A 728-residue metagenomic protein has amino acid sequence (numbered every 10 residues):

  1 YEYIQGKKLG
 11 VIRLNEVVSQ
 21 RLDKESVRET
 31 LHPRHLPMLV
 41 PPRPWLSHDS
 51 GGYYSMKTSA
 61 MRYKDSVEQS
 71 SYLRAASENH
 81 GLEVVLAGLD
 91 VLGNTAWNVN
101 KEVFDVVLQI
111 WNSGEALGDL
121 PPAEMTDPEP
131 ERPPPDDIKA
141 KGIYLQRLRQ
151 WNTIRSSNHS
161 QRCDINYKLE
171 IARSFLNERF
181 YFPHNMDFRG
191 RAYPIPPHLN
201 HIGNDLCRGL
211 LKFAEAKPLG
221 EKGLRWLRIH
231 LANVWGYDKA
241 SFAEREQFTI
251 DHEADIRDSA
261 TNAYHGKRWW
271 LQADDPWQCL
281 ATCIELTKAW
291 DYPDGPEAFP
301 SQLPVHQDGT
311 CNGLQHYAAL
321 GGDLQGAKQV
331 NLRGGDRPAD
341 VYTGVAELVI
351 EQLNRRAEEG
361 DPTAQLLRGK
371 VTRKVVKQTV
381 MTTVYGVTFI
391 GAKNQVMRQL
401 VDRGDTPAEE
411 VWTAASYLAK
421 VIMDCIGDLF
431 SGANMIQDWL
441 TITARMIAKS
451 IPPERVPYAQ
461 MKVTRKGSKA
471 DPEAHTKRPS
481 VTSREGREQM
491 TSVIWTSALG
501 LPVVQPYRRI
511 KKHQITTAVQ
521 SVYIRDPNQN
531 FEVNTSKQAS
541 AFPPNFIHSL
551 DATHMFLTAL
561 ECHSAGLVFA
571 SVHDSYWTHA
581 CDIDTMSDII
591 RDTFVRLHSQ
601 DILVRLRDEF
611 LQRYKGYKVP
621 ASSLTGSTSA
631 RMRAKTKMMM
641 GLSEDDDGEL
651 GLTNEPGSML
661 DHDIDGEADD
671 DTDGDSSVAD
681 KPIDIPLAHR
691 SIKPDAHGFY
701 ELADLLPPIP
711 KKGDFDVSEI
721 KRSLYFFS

Functional and structural regions predicted by a protein language model:
Y1-V380, V384-F546, E561, F569 (+2 more regions): Non-catalytic nucleic-acid-binding interfaces of large nucleic-acid enzymes and RNP effectors
Y193-P194, D574-T578: Short cationic amphipathic helices and targeting signals
A392, M555, D574-Y576: Hydrophobic, well-ordered secondary-structure elements that form the walls of internal hydrophobic environments
D551-V572: Active-site palm subdomain of RNA-directed nucleic acid polymerases
W577-I590: Catalytic palm subdomain of template-directed nucleic-acid polymerases, centered on the conserved carboxylate motif
